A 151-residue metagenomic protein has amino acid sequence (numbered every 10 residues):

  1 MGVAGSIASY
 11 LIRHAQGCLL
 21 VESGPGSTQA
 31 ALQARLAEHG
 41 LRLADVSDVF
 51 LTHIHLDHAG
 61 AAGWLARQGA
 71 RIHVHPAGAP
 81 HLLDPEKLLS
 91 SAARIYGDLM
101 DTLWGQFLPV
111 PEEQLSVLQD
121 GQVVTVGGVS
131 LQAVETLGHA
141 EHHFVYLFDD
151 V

Functional and structural regions predicted by a protein language model:
M1-H39, L43, Y146-V151: Conserved beta-strand hairpin/beta-sheet module of binuclear metal-dependent hydrolase folds, prominently
A8, A31, A61, D84-P85: Residues at alpha-helix caps and immediate loop-helix transition turns in enzyme cores, especially N- and C-cap
L11-R13, D120-D150: Core dinuclear metal-dependent hydrolase active-site scaffold
Q16, P25, L56, G138 (+1 more regions): Short, glycine/acidic-enriched loop or turn micro-motifs at the edges of active sites
V21-G24, S47-H53, V74-H75, E135-G138 (+1 more regions): Active-site neighborhood of phospho(di)ester-bond hydrolases with catalytic His/Asp-centered motifs
S27, D57, P80, K87: Short alpha-helical
A30-A77: Active-site metal-binding motif and surrounding structural segment of the metallo-beta-lactamase
H81-V134: Metallo-beta-lactamase
